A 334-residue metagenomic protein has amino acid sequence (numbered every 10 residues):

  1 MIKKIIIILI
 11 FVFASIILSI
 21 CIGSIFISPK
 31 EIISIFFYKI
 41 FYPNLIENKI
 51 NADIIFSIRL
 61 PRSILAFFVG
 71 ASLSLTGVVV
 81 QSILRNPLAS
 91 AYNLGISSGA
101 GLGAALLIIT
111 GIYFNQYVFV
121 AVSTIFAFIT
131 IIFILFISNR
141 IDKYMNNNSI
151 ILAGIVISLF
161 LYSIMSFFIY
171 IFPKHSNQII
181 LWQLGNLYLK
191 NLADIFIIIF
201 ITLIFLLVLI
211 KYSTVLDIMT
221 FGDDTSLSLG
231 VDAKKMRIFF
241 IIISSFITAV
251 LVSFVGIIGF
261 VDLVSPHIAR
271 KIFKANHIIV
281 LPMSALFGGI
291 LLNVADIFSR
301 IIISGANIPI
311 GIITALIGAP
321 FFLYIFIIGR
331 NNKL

Functional and structural regions predicted by a protein language model:
M1-L334: Alpha-helical transmembrane segments in inner-membrane proteins
